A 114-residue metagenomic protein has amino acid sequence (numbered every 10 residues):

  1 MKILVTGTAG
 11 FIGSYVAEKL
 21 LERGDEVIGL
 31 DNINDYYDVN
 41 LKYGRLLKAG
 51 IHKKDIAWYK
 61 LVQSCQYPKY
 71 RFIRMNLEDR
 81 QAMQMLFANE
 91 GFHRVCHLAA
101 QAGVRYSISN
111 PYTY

Functional and structural regions predicted by a protein language model:
M1-Y114: N-terminal Rossmann-like NAD(P)+-binding domain of SDR-like oxidoreductases, especially those catalyzing
